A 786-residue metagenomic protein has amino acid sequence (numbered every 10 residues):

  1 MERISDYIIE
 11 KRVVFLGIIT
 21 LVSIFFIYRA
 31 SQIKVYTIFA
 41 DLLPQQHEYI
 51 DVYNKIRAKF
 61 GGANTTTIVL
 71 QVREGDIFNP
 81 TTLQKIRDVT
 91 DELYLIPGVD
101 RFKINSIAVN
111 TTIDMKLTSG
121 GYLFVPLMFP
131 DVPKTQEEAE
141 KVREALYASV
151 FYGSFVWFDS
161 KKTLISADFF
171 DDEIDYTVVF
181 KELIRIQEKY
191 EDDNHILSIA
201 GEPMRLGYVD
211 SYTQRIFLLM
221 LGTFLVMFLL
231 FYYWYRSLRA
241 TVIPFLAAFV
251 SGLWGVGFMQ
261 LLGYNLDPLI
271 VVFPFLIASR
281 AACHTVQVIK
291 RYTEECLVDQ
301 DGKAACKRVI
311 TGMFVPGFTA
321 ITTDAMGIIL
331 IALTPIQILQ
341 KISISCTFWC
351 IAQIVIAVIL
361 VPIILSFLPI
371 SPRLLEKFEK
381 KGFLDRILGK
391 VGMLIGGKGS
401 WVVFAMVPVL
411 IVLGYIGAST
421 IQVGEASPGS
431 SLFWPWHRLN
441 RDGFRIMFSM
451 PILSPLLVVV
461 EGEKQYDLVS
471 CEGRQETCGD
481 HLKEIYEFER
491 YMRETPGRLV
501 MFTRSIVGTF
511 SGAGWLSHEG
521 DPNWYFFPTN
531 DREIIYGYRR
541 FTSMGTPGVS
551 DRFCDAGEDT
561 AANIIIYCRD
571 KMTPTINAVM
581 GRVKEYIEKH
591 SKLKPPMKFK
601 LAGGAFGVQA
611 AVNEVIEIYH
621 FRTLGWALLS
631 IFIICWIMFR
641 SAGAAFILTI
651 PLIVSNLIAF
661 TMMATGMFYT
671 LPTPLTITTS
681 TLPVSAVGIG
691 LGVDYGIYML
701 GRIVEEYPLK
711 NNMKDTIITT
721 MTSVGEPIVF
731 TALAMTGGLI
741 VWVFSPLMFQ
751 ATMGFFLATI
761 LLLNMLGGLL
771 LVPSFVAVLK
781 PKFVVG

Functional and structural regions predicted by a protein language model:
M1-T37, I363, K377-S427, R438-R441: Signature of alpha-helical transmembrane segments and their immediate interfacial
A58, Q84, D131-L238, Y538-L628: Extracytoplasmic
Q84, D88-V156, V179, I196 (+1 more regions): Alpha-helical transmembrane helix bundles of large polytopic membrane transport and channel proteins
D210, Q214-Y264, L333-Q337, R622-T673 (+1 more regions): Interfacial segments of transmembrane alpha-helices in multi-pass membrane proteins
L230, F318-V361, L365-S366, F632-W636 (+3 more regions): Hydrophobic, glycine/alanine-rich multi-pass transmembrane helices and their short helix-loop junctions in large
A240-V288, A644-L700, I740, G767-L771 (+1 more regions): Hydrophobic transmembrane alpha-helices and their membrane-interface caps in long multi-pass transport proteins
E295-T322, E706-F730: Helix-loop junctions and hydrophobic alpha-helical segments within the transmembrane domains of large membrane
S400-I534: Juxtamembrane segments of multi-pass membrane proteins
